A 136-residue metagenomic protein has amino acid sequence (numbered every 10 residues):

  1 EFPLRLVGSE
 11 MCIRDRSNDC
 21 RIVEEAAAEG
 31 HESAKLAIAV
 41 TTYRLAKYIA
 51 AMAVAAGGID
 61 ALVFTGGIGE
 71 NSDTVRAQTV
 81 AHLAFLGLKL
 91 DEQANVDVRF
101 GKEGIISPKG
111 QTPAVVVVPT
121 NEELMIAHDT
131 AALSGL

Functional and structural regions predicted by a protein language model:
E1-G8, C12-I13: Single conserved hydrophobic/aromatic residue that forms the stacking wall/gate of nucleotide- or nucleobase-binding
R14-N18, M52-D60, L90-V96: Flexible, glycine/charged-enriched surface loops at secondary-structure junctions
C20-A55: Adenine-nucleotide phosphate-binding core of ATP-dependent small-molecule kinases
A27, I38, I49, V63-I68 (+3 more regions): Active-site proximal loops enriched in glycine and acidic residues that flank catalytic Cys/His/Asp and coordinate
D60-H82: Glycine-rich phosphate-binding loops at beta-strand->alpha-helix junctions
A77-E122: Conserved phosphate-binding/catalytic loops in two-lobed NTP-binding clefts
S134-G135: Short, hydrophobic alpha-helical segments
